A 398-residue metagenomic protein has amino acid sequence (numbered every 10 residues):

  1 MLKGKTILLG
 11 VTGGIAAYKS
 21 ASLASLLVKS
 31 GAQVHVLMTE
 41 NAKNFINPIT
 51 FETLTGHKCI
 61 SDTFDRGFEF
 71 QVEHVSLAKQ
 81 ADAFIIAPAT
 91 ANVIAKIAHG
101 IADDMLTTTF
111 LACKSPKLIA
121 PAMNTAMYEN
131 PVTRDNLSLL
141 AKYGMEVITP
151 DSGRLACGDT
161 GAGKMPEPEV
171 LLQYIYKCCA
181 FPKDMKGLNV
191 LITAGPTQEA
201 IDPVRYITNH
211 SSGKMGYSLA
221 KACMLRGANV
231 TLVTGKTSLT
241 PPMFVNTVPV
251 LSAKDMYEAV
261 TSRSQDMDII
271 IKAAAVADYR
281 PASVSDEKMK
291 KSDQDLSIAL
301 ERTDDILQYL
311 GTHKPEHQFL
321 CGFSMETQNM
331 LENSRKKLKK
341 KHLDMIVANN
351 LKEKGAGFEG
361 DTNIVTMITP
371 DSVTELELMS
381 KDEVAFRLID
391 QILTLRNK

Functional and structural regions predicted by a protein language model:
M1-L118, N124-G213, Y217-K398: A cross-family phosphate/adenosyl-ligand binding-site feature
